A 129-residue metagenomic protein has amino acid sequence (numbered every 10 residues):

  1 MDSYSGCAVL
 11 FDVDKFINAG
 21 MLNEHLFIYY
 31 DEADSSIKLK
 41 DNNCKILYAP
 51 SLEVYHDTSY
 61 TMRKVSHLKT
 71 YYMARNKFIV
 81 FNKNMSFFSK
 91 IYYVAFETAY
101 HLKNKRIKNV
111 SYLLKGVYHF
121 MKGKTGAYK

Functional and structural regions predicted by a protein language model:
D2-M21, H25-E53: A short, conserved alpha-helix in the catalytic core of glycosyltransferases
N18-A19, D57, V80: Residues that scaffold the ATP/ADP-binding catalytic core of kinase and kinase-like folds
Y30, K64-L68: Residues at secondary-structure transition points
E32, Y55-H56, E97-T98: Short secondary-structure capping/turn micro-motifs that flank functional sites
E53-D57, M73: Short juxtamembrane and helix-loop transition motifs at transmembrane-helix boundaries in membrane proteins
T58-M62: Short acidic, glycine/proline-rich loop/turn micro-motifs
L68-N76, N82, S86-K129: Non-catalytic, C-terminal membrane-associated alpha-helical segments of glycosyltransferases
